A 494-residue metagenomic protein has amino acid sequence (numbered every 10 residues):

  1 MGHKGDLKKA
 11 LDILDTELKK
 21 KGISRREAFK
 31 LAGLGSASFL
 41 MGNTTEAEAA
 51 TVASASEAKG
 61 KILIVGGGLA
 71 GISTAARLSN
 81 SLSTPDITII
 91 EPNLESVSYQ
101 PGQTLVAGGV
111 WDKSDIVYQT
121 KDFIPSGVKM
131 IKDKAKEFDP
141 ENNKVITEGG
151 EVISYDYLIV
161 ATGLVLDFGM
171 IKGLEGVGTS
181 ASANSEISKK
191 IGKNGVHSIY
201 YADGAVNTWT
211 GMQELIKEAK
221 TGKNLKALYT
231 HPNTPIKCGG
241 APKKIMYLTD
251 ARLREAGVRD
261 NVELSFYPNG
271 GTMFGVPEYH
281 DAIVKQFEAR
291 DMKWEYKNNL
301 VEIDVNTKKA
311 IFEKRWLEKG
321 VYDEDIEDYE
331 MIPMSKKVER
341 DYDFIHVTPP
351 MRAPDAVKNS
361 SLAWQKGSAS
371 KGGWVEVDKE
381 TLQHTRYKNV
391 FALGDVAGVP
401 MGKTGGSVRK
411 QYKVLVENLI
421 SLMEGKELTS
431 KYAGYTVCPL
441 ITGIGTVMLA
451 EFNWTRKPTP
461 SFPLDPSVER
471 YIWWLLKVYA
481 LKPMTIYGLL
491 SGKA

Functional and structural regions predicted by a protein language model:
M1-S24: N-terminal secretory signal peptides
K21-A37, G42-K59, I131-K244, L248 (+2 more regions): FAD-binding core/adjacent interface of flavoenzyme oxidoreductases
N43-S83, T88: C-terminal segment of N-terminal export signals and the immediately downstream linker at the start of the mature
L82-Y155, P277-K293: N-terminal Rossmann-like dinucleotide/flavin-binding domain of flavoprotein oxidoreductases that bind FAD/FMN
T84, P125-E137, D250-K371: A Rossmann-like FAD-binding core segment of flavoenzymes
E175-T221, V338, Y342-S407: FAD-site-proximal beta/loop scaffold in flavoenzymes
V396-K426, S430: A conserved FAD-binding loop/helix module that cradles the flavin
L449-A494: C-terminal auxiliary extensions adjacent to catalytic cores
